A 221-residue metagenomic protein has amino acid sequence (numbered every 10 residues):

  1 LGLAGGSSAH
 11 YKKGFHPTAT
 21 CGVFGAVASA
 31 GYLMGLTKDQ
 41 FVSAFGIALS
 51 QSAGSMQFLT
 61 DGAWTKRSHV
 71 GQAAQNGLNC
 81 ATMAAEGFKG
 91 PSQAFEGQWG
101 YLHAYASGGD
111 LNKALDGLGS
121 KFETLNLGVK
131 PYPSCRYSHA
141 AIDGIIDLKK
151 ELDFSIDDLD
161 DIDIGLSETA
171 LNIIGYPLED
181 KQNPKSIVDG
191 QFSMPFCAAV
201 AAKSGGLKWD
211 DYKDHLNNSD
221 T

Functional and structural regions predicted by a protein language model:
L1-L125: N-terminal core-entry segment
T65-Q75, T82-T221: Terminal-appendage/accessory-domain detector
